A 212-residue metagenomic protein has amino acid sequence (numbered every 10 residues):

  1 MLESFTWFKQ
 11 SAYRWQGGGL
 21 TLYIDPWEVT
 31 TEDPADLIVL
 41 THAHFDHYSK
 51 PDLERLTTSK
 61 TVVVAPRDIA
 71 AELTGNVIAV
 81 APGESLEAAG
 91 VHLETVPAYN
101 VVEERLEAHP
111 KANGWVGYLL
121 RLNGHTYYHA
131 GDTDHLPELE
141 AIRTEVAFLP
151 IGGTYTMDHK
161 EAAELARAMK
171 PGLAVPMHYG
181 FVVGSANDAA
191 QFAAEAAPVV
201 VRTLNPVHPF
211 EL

Functional and structural regions predicted by a protein language model:
M1-D33, A79-I142, M157, N205-L212: Core dinuclear metal-dependent hydrolase active-site scaffold
F5-T6, V77-E87, A163, R167-L212: Binuclear metal-ion centers of metallo-dependent hydrolases, dominated by the metallo-beta-lactamase
W15, H42, L93, D132 (+3 more regions): Divalent metal-coordination and catalytic microenvironments
W27-E72, R143-F148, K170: Active-site metal-binding motif and surrounding structural segment of the metallo-beta-lactamase
E28-V29, H44-F45, D68-A70, P82-L86 (+2 more regions): Short, acidic/turn-prone active-site loops that include or flank metal/cofactor- and phosphate-binding residues
P51-L56, E72, E138-A141, E161-L165 (+1 more regions): A short acidic, amphipathic alpha-helical/loop segment
V116-A186: Metallo-beta-lactamase
